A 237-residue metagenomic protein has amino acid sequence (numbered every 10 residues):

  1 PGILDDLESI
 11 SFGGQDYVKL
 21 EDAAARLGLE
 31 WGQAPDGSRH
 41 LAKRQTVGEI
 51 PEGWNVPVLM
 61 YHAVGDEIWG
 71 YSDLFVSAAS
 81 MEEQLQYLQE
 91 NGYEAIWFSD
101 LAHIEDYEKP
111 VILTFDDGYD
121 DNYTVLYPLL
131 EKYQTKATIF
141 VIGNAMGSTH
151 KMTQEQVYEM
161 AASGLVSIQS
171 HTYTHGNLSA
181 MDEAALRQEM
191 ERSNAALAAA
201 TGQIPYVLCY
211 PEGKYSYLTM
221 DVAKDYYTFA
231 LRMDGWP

Functional and structural regions predicted by a protein language model:
P1-L59: Primary recognition of N-terminal secretory signal peptides and signal-anchoring hydrophobic helices
E8-G14, H103, C209-P211: A glycine-rich, coil/turn loop motif that links secondary-structure elements
A25, Q89, E131, A161-A162 (+1 more regions): Anion (oxyanion) recognition and catalysis
E30, E94, K136, S167 (+1 more regions): Residue-level detector of anion-binding/catalytic polar loops
A34-V111, P237: N-terminal pre-catalytic segment of deacetylase/amide-hydrolase enzymes
W54-F75, E105-V111, Y119, Y123-L218 (+1 more regions): Metal-dependent polysaccharide deacetylase catalytic core of the NodB/CE4 family, i.e., the active-site-bearing domain
Y227-W236: Acidic, His- and aromatic-enriched active-site or binding-groove loops in soluble protein domains that engage sugars
